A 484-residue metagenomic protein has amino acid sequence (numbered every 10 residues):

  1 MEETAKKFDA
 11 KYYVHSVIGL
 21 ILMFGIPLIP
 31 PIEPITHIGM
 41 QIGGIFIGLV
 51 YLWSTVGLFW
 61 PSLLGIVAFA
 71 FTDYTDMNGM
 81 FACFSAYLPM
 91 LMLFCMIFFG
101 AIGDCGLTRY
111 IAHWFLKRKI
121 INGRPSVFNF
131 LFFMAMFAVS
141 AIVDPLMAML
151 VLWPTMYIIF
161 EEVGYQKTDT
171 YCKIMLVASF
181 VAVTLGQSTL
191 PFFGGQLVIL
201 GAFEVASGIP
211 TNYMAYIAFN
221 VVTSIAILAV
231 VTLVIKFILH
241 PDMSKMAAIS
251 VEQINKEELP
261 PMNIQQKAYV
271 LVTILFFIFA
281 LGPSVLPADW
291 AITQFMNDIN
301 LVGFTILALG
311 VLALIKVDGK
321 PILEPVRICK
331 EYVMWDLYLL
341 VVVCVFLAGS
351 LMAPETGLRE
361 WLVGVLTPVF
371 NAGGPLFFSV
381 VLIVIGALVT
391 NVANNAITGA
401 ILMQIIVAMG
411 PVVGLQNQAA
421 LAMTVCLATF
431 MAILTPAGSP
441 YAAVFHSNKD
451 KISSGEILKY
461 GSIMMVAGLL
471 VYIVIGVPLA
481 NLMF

Functional and structural regions predicted by a protein language model:
M1-L91, A215-G364, Y460-L469, I473-F484: Hydrophobic transmembrane alpha-helices of multi-pass small-molecule transporters
I35-G39, S85, I102, N122-S126 (+15 more regions): Alpha-helix capping and helix-loop boundary segments enriched in small/acidic/polar residues
S62, I66-Q166, K330-V413: Membrane-embedded alpha-helical segments and adjacent helix-loop junctions characteristic of multi-pass solute
D73-Y74, G106-T108, K117-N122, I158-C172 (+4 more regions): Juxtamembrane helix-boundary/capping and inter-helix hinge elements in multi-pass membrane proteins
M92, P125-S140, Y165-G186, T211-V221 (+3 more regions): Alpha-helical transmembrane segments of multi-pass membrane proteins
D144-F160, K167-F203, N220-I249: Transmembrane-helix bundle segments that line or gate the permeation/cavity pathway in multi-pass membrane proteins
F192-I217, I249, P440-S462, V471 (+1 more regions): Transmembrane alpha-helical segments and their short flanking loops that form helix-hairpins/helix-helix interfaces
